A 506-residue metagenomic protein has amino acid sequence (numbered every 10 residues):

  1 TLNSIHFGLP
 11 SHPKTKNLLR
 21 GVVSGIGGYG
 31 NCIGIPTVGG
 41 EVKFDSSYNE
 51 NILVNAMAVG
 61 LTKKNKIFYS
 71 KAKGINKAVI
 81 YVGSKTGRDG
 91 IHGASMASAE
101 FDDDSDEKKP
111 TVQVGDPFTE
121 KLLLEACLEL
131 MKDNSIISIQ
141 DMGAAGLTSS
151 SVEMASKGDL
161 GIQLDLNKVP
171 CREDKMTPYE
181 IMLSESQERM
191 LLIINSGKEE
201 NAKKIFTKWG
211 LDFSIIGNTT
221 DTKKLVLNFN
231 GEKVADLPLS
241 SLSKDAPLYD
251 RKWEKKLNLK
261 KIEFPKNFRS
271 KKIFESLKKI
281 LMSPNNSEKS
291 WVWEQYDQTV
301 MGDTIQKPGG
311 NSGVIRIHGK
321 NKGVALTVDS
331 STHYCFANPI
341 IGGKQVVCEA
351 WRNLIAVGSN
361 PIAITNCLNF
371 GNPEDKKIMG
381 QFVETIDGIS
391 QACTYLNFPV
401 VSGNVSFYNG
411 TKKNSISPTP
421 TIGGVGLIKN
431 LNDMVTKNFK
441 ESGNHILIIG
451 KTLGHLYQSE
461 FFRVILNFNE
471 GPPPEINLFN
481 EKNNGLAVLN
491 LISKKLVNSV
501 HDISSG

Functional and structural regions predicted by a protein language model:
T1-G506: Glycine/proline-enriched, intrinsically flexible loops and inter-domain linkers
